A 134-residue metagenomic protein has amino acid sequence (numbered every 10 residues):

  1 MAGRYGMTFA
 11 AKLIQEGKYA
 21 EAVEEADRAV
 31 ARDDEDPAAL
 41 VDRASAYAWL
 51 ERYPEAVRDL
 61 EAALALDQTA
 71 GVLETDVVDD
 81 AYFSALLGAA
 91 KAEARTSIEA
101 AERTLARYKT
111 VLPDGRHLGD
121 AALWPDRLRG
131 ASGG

Functional and structural regions predicted by a protein language model:
M1, R95-G134: Terminal, low-structured helical/coil segments at or just beyond the last alpha-helical repeat
A2-R32: Alpha-helical segment of the N-proximal tetratricopeptide repeat
R4, A38, V72, V77-D79 (+2 more regions): Start-of-helix register in tetratricopeptide repeats
A11, S45, S84, A89-K91 (+1 more regions): Residue-level recognition of tetratricopeptide repeat
Q15-E16, W49, G88, R95 (+1 more regions): Register position in tetratricopeptide repeats
D34, Q68, P113-R116: Short coil turns that delineate tetratricopeptide repeat
